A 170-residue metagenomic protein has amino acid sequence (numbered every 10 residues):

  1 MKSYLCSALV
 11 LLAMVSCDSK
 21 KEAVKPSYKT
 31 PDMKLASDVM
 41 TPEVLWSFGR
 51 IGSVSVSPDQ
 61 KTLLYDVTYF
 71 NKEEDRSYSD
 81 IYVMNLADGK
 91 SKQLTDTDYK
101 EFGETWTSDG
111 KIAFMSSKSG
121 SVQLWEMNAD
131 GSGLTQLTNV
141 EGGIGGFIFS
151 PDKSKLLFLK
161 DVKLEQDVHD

Functional and structural regions predicted by a protein language model:
K2-A8: Sec-dependent signal peptide recognition, specifically the positively charged N-region followed immediately by
M14-S16: C-terminal motif of bacterial Sec signal peptides marking the signal peptidase cleavage site
D18-K20: Bacterial signal peptide processing site
V24-R50, E73-R76, M84-K100, N128-G143: Multi-bladed beta-propeller domains
F48, V67-D80, T95-F102, M115-W125 (+2 more regions): A flexible loop/linker signature enriched in serine peptidases of the S9 family
Q60-L64, L94, G110-A113, L137 (+1 more regions): Hydrophobic beta-strand positions that form the internal "hydrophobic ladder" of WD40/Gbeta-like beta-propeller blades
